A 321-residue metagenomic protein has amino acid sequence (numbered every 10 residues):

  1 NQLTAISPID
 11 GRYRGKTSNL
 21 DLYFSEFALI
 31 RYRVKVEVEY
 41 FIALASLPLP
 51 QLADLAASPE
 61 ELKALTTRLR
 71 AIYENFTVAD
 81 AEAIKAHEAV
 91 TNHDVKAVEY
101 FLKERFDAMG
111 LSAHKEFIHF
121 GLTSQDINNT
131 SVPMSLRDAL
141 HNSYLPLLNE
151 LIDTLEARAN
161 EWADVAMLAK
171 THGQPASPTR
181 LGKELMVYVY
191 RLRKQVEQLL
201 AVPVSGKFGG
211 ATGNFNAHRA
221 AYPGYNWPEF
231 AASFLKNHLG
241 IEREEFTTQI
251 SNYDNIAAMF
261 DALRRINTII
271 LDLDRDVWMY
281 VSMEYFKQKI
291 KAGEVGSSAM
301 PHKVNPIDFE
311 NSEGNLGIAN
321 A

Functional and structural regions predicted by a protein language model:
N1-F215, Y222-F234, G296-S297, I307-N315: A helix-coil-helix interface module used to build multimeric assemblies and to scaffold catalytic/cofactor sites
S18-N19, A166, G240, T247 (+1 more regions): Short linear motifs at secondary-structure transitions and domain/linker junctions
S46-A53, L111-S112, L145, E161-D164 (+6 more regions): Intrinsically disordered or highly flexible coil/loop and linker segments, enriched in small and charged/polar residues
A56-A57, T171, F246-T248, R275: Proline- and acidic/polar-enriched loop/turn elements at helix boundaries
Q195, T248-A321: Glycine-rich anion/phosphate-binding loop at the beta-strand->alpha-helix junction
Y225-Q249, Y253: Active-site-adjacent "gating/activation" loops or surface patches in catalytic cores
